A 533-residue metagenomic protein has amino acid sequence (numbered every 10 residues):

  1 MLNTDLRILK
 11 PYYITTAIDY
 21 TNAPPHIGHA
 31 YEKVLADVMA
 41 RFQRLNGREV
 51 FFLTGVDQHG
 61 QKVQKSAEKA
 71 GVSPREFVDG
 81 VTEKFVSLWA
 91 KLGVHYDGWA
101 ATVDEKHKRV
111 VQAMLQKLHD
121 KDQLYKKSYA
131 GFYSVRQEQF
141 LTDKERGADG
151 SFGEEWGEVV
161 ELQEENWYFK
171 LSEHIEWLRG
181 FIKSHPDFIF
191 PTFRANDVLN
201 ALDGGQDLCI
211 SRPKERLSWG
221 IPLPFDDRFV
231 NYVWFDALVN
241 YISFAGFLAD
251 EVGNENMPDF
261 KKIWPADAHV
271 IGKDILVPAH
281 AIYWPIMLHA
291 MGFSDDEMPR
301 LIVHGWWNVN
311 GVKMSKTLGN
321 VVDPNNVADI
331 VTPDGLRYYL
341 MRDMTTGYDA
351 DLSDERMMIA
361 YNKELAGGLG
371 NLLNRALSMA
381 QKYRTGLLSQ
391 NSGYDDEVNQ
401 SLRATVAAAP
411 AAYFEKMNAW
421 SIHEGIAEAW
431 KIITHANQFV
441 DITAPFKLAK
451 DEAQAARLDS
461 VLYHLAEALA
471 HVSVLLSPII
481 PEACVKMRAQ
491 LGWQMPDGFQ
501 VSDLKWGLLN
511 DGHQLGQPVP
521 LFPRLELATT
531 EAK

Functional and structural regions predicted by a protein language model:
L2, R7-G47, F51-T54, K106-V110 (+3 more regions): Structured secondary-structure scaffolds
L2, R7-T21, V38-I210, F247 (+5 more regions): Conserved, charged catalytic cores of large soluble enzymes
L2-P11, P25, F51, G55 (+6 more regions): Basic, alpha-helical terminal appendages of large translation-related enzymes
V63, T82-F85, W284, P324 (+2 more regions): Generic structural marker for isolated residues within well-ordered, non-membrane alpha-helices of soluble domains
Q139-D143, A268, W307-V312, K363 (+2 more regions): Short, mixed-charge aromatic SLiMs
D349-D354, A407-E415: Short, charged/polar, low-complexity loop and linker segments that flank or interrupt alpha-helical bundles
A366, G370, R403, A407 (+4 more regions): Generic structural concept
